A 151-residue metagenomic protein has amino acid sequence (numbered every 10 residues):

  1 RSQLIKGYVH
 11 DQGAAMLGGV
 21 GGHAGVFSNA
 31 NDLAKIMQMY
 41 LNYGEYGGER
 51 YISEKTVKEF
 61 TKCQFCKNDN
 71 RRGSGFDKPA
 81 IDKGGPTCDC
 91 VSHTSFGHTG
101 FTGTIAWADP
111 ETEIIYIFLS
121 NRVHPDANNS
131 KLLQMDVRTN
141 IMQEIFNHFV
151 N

Functional and structural regions predicted by a protein language model:
R1-R71, D89-H93: Penicillin-binding protein/beta-lactamase superfamily catalytic region
H10, V20, K67, S74-D109: Short, Gly/Ser/Thr-enriched beta-strand-loop segments that form substrate-interacting elements of hydrolase/peptidase
H23, H98, H124: Histidine-centered active-site/metal-ligand motif
N31, P110-E111: Short loop segments at secondary-structure junctions
N42-Y46, K55-Q64, I81-G84, D126-N151: Short, gly/Ser/Thr-rich active-site loops of penicillin-recognizing serine hydrolases
R71, T87-C88, L119, N128-S130: Short conserved micro-motifs at the rims of enzyme active sites and ligand-binding pockets
W107, E113-R122, D126: Short, well-ordered beta-strand elements
